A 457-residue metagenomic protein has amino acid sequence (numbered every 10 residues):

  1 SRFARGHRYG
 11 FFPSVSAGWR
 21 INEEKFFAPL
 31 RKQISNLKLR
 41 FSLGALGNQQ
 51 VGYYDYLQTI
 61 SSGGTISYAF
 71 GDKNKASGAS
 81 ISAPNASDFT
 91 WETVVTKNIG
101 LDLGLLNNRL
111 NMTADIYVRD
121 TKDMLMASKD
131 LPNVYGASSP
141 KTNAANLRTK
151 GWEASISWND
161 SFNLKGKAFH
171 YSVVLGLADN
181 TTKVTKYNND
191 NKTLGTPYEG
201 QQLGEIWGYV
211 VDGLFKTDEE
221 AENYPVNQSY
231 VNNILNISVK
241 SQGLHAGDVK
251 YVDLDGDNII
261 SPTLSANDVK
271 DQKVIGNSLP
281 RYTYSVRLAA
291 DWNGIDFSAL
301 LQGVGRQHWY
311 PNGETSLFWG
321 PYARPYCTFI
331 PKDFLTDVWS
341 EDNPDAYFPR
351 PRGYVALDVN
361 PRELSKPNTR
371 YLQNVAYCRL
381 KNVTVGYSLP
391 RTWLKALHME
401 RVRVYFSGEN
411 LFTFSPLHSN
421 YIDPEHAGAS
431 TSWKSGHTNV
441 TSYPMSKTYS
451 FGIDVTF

Functional and structural regions predicted by a protein language model:
S1-V210, P367-F457: Extracellular/periplasmic, surface-exposed regions of secreted and cell-surface proteins
Q50-V51, D218-E220, S298-L300, Q307-W309 (+1 more regions): Short helix/loop capping segments that flank catalytic or ligand/cofactor-binding pockets
D55, T142, W152, S161-N277 (+3 more regions): Conserved small-residue
A79-I81, L264-V269, V359-N368: Short glycine/proline-rich turn/loop motifs
D102, N227, R287: Short, surface-exposed charged micro-motifs
V174, V269-K270, P280-G294, K381-G386: Conserved SET/PR-domain catalytic core that frames the SAM/AdoMet-binding pocket
A246, V304-R403, G408: Extracytoplasmic gating/loop element in the C-terminal half of outer-membrane beta-barrel translocons and assembly
N277-N312: Glycine-rich, aromatic-lined ligand/substrate-binding cores of catalytic and carbohydrate-binding domains
